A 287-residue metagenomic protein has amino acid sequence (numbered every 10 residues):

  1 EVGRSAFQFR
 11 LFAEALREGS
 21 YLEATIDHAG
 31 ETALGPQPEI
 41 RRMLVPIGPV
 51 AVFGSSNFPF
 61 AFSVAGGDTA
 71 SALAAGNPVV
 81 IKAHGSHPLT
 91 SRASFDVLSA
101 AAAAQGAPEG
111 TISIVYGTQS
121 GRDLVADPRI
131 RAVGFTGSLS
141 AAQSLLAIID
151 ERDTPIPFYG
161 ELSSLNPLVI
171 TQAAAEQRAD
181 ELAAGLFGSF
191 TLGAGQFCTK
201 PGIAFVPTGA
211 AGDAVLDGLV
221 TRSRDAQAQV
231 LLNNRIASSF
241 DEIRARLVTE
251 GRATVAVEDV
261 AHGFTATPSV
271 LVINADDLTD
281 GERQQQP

Functional and structural regions predicted by a protein language model:
E1, L278-P287: Short, intrinsically disordered, charge-balanced linker/junction segments flanking boundaries in proteins
E1-P38, R244: Long amphipathic alpha-helix in the N-terminal Rossmann-like dinucleotide-binding domain of NAD(P)-dependent
E1-V2, R10, I81-H84, V257: Generic detector of contiguous secondary-structure segments
V2-F7, R92, N234-S238: An alpha-helix initiation/capping motif
S20-L182, F187, F205, G212: Rossmann-like NAD(P) dinucleotide-binding subdomain of oxidoreductase/dehydrogenase enzymes
V97-G106, A132, S140-D280: ALDH superfamily catalytic-core signature
